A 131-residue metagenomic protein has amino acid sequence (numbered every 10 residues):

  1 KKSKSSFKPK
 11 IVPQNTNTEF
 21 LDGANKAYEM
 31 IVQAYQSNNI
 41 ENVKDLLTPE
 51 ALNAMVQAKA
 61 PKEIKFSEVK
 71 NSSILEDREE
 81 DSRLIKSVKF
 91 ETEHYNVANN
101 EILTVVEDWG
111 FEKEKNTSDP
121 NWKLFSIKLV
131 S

Functional and structural regions predicted by a protein language model:
S3-K65: Core segments of small alpha/beta cavity-forming domains
T18-L21, E79, A98-N99: Short, solvent-exposed beta-strand/turn "edge" segments of beta-rich domains on protein surfaces
L21, L46-L47, L52, L75 (+4 more regions): Generic detector of leucine side chains in alpha-helical contexts
G23, I31, N38, V69 (+3 more regions): Generic signature of intrinsically disordered, low-complexity segments enriched in small/polar residues
N42-D45, A58, S72, G110 (+2 more regions): Intracellular C-terminal tails of type I single-pass membrane proteins
L46, A51-M55, I64-V69, S87-E91 (+1 more regions): A short linear-motif detector with a strong N-terminal bias
A60-E79: A short, amphipathic edge element
D81-S131: Exposed beta-sheet edge and beta->alpha loop/turn motif
